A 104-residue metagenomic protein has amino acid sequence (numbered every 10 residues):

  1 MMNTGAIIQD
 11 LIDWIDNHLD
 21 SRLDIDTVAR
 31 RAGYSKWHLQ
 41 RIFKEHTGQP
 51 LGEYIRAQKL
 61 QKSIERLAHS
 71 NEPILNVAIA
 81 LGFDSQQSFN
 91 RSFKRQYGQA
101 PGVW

Functional and structural regions predicted by a protein language model:
M1-A6, D13, P50, R91-W104: …primarily DNA-binding HTH/wHTH and HhH modules…
N3, I7, D24, R31: Conserved acidic
Q9-D26, E45-L81: Terminal helix-turn-helix DNA-binding modules in bacterial transcription factors
T27-K36, Q40: Helix-turn-helix
Y34, F83-D84: The short coil/loop that forms the "turn" connecting the two helices of the helix-turn-helix
W37, Q86-Q87, G102: Key DNA-contact positions within bacterial/archaeal DNA-binding proteins
